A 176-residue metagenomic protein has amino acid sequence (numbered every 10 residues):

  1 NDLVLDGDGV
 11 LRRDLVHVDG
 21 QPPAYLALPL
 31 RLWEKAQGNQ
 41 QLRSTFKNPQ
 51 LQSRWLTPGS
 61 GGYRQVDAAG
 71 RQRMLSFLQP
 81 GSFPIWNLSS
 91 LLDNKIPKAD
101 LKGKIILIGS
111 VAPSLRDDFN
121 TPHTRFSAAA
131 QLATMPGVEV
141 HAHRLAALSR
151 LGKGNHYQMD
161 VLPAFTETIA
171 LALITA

Functional and structural regions predicted by a protein language model:
N1-A172: Flexible inter-domain connectors and hinge/loop segments
T175-A176: Juxtamembrane interface at the cytosolic side of transmembrane helices
